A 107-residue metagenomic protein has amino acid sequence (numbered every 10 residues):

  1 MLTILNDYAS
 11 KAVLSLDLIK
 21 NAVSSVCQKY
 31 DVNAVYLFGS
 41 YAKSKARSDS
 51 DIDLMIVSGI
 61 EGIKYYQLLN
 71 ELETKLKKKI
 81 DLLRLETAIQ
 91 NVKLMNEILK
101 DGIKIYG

Functional and structural regions predicted by a protein language model:
M1-A34, A42-S48, G59-G107: Catalytic core of pol beta-like nucleotidyltransferases
Y36, D53-M55: Short, well-ordered beta-strand segments
